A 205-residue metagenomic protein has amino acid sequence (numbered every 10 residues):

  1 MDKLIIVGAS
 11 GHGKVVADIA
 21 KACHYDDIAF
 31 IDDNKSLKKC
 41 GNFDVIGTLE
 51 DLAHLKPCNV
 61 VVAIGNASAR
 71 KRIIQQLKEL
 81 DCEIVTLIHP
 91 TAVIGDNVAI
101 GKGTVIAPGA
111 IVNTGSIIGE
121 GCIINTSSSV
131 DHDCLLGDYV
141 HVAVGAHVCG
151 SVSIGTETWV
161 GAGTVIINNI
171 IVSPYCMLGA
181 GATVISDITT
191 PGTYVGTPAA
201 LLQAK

Functional and structural regions predicted by a protein language model:
D2-A20: Glycine-rich adenosine-cofactor-binding loop
D2-I5, D27-I28, P57-V61, P174: Short active-site oxyanion
A9, D33, G65, H89 (+1 more regions): Cofactor-binding loop segments of dinucleotide-utilizing enzymes, especially the Rossmann-like FAD- and NAD(P)+-binding
A17-A20, R72-Q76, I118, T189-T190: Short amphipathic alpha-helical segments
C23-K39: NAD(P)-binding Rossmann-fold cofactor-contacting core
S36-V93: Phosphate-bearing ligand-interacting subdomains that bind or position ATP/ADP/UDP/GDP/NAD(P) or nucleotide-linked
T86-L202: Structural signal for interior beta-strand "rungs" in well-ordered beta-sheet cores of soluble enzyme domains
